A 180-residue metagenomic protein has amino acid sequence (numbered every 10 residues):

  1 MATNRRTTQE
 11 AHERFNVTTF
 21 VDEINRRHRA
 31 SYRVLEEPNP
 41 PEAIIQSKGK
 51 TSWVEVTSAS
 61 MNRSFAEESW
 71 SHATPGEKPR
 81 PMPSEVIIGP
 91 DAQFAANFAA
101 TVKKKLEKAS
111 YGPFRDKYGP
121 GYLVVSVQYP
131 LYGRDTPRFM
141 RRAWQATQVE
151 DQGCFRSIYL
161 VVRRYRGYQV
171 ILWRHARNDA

Functional and structural regions predicted by a protein language model:
M1-P38, T57-A180: Metal-dependent nuclease catalytic core centered on acidic motifs
R33-L35, I44-S47: Short secondary-structure boundary/capping segments within folded domains
P41, G49-K50, R166: Beta-strand-connecting loop/turn residues
A43-I45, S52-S58: Conserved catalytic cores of phosphodiester-cleaving nucleases, focusing on short active-site segments
K50-S52, Y122: Structural motif
